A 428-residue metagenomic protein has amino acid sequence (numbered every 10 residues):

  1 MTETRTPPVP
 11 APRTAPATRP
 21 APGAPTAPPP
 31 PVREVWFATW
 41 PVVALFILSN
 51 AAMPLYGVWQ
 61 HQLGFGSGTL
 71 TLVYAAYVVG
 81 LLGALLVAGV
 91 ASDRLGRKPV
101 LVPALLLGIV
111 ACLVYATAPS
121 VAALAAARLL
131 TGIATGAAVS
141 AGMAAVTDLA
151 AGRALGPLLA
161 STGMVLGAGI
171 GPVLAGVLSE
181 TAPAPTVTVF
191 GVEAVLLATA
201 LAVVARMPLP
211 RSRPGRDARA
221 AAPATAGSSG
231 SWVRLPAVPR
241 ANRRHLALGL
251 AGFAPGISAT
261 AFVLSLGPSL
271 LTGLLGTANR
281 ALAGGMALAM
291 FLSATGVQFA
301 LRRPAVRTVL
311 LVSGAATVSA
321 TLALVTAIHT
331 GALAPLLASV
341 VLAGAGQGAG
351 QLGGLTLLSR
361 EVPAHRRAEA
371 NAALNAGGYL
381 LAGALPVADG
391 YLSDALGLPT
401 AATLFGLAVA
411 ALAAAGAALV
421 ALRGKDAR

Functional and structural regions predicted by a protein language model:
G64, G96, T117-A122, P183 (+1 more regions): Helix-breaking motifs and short loop linkers at transmembrane-helix boundaries and internal kinks in secondary membrane
L82-V121: Conserved MFS/SLC helix-loop-helix module at the cytosolic interface between two early adjacent transmembrane helices
A127-M164: Cytoplasmic helix-loop-helix junction between adjacent transmembrane helices in 12-TM secondary transporters
G152-R153, L158-P208: Helix-loop-helix hairpin linking two adjacent transmembrane segments in secondary transporters
V187-V204, A402-V420: Symmetry-related core transmembrane helices of the 12-TM Major Facilitator Superfamily/SLC fold
L282-V306, A320: Transmembrane alpha-helices of Major Facilitator/SLC transporters
T308-L352: C-terminal transmembrane helical hairpin of 12-TM major facilitator-type secondary transporters
Q347, L355-G406: A late C-terminal transmembrane helix in Major Facilitator Superfamily
